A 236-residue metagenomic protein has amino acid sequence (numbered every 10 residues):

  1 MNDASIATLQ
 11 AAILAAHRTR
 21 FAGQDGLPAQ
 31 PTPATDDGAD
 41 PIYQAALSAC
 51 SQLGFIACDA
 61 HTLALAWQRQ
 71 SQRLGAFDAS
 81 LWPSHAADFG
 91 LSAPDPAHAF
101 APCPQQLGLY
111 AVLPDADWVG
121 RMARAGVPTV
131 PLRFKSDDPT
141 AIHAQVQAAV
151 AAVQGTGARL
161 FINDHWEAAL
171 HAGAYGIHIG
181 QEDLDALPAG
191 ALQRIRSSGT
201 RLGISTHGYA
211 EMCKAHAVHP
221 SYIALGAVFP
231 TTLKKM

Functional and structural regions predicted by a protein language model:
M1-Y175, S197-I204, A215-S221: Conserved N-terminal beta1-alpha1 strand-loop-helix module at the mouth
H171-A186, G203-M236: Glycine/Thr-rich beta-alpha phosphate-binding loop at enzyme active sites
A191-I195: Short amphipathic alpha-helix with an adjacent loop that forms part of the alpha/beta core around
